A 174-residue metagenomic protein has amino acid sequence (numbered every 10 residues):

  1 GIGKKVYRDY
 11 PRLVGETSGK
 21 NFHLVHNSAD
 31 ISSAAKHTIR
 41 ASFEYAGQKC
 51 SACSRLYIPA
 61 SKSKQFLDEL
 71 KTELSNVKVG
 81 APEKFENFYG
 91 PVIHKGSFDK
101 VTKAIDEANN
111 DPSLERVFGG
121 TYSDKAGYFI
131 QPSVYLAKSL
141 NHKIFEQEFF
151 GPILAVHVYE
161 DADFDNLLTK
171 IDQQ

Functional and structural regions predicted by a protein language model:
G1-L140, V158-K170: ALDH superfamily catalytic-core signature
F145: Short, solvent-exposed loop/beta-turn-alpha elements that line the ligand-binding surface or hinge of extracytoplasmic
E148-F149: Short, surface-exposed loop/turn microsegments at beta-strand edges and helix-strand junctions
P152: Glycine-rich nucleotide-phosphate-binding loops and adjacent flexible coil segments
